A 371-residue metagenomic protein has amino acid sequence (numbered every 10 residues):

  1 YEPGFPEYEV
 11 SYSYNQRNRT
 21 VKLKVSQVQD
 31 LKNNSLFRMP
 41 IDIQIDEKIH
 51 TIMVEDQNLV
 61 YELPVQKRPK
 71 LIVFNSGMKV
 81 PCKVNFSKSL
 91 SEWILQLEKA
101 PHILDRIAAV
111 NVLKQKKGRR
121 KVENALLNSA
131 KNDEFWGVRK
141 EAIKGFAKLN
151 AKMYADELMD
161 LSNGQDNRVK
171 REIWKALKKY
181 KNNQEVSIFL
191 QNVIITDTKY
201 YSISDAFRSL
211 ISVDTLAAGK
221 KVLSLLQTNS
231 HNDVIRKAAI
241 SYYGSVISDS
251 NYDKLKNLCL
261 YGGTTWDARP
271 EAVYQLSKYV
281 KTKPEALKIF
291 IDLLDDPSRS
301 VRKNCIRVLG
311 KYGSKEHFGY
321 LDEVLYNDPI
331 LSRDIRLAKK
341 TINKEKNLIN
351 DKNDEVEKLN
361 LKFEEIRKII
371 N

Functional and structural regions predicted by a protein language model:
Y1-D156, D160-K170, T198-K199, I203: Non-catalytic accessory/interaction domains
V73, R269-P270, A286: A short alpha-helix capping/helix-coil boundary motif
M78-C82, R106-G118, N128, G137-A151 (+11 more regions): Structural detector for internal amphipathic alpha-helices that build alpha-solenoid repeat scaffolds
F86-Q96, R119-A130, A151-N163, N182-I195 (+5 more regions): Amphipathic alpha-helical scaffolding segments comprising HEAT/armadillo-like alpha-solenoid repeats
P101-H102, E134-F135, Q165-D166, T198-K199 (+4 more regions): Short inter-helical turns and helix N-cap capping residues of alpha-solenoid HEAT/ARM repeat scaffolds
Y320-I330, D354-F363: Alpha-helical scaffold repeats of the Armadillo/HEAT/TPR superfamily
E345-N371: Terminal, low-structured helical/coil segments at or just beyond the last alpha-helical repeat
